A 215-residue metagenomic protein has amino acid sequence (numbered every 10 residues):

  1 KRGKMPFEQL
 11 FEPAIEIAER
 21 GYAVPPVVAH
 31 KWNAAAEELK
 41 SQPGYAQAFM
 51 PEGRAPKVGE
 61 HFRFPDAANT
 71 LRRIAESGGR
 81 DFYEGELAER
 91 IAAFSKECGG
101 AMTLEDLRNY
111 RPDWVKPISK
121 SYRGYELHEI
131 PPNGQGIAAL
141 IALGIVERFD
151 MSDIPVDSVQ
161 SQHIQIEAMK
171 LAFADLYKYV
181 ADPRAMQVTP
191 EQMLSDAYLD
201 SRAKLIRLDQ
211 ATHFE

Functional and structural regions predicted by a protein language model:
K1-E84, A88-G134, L194, K204-L208: Noncatalytic scaffold domains of N-terminal-nucleophile
G53, R148-E215: Internal maturation/activation junctions in enzymes
I137: Flexible, polar/acidic helix-loop-strand segments at domain edges
